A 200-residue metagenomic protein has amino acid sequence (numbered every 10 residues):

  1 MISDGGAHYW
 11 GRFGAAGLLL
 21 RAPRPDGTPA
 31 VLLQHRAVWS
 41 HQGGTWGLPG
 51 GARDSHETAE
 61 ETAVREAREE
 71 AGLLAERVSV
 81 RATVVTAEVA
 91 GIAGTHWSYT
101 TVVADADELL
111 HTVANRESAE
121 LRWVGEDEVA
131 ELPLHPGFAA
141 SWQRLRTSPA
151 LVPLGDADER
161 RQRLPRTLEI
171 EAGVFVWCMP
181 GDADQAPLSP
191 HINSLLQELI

Functional and structural regions predicted by a protein language model:
M1-P25: Acidic, metal-coordinating catalytic segment for phosphate/diphosphate chemistry, firing primarily on the Nudix
W10-F13, D26, S40-H41, G94-W97 (+1 more regions): A generic fold-level signal
G14-A16, P29, Y99-T100, A119: Change "...and in nucleic-acid phosphodiester-cleaving endonucleases..." to "...and in nucleic-acid processing enzymes
L20-A22, H35, D105-A106: Residue-level signal for short segments within beta-strands and strand-turn junctions of well-structured beta-sheet
P25, V38, D158: Short, glycine/serine-rich, charged loops/turns that create anion-binding and catalytic segments at active sites
T28-E70, W177, A183-D184: Conserved Nudix-box catalytic region and its N-terminal flanking loop in Nudix hydrolases and closely related
A52-L151, L168, F175-W177: Unchanged
V152-I200: Structured N-terminal alpha/beta-domain signature that marks small ligand/cofactor-binding or signaling modules
